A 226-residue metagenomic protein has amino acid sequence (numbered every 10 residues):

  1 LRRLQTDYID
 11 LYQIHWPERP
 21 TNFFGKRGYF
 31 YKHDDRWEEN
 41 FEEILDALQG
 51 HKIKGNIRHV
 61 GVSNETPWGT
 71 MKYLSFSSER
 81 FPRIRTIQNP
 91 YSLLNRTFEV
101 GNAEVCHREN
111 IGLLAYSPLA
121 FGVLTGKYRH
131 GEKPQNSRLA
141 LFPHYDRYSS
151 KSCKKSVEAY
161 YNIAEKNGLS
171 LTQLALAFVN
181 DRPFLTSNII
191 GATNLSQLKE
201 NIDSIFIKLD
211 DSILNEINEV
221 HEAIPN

Functional and structural regions predicted by a protein language model:
L1-D7, G55, N167: A short, glycine-centered helix-capping/turn motif at helix boundaries that positions DNA-contacting or catalytic
R2-G25: Active-site groove signature of glycoside hydrolases
P17-E219, I224: Beta/alpha (TIM)-barrel catalytic core signal, keyed to glycine-rich beta->alpha loops juxtaposed to Asp/Glu that bind
